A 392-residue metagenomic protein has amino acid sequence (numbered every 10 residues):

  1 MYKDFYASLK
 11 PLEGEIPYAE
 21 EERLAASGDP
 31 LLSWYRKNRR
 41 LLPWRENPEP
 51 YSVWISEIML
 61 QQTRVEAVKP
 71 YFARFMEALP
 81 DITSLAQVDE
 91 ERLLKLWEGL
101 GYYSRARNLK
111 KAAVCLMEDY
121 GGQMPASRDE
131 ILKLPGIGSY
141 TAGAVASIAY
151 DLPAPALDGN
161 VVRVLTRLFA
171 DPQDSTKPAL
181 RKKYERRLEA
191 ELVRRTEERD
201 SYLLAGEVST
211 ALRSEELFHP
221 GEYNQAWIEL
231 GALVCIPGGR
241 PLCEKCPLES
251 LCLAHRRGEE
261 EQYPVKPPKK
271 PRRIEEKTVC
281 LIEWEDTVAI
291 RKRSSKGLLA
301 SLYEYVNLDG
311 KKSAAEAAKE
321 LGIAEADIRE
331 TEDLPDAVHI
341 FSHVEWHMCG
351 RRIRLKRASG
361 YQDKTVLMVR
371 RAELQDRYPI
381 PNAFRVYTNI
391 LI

Functional and structural regions predicted by a protein language model:
M1-L41, E46, E197-L217, A232-I392: Intrinsically disordered, low-complexity, charged terminal extensions of DNA damage-control enzymes
Y2-L12, I16-Y18, D29-P30, W34-L242 (+1 more regions): Catalytic cores of DNA base-excision repair glycosylases
